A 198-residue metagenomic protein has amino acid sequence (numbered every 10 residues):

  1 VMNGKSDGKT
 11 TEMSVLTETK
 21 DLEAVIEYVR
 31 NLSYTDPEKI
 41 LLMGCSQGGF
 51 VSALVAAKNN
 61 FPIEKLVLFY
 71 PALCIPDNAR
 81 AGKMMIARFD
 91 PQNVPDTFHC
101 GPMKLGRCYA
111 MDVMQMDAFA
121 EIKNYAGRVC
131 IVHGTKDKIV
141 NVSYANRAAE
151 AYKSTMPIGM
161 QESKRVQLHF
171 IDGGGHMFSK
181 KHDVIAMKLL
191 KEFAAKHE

Functional and structural regions predicted by a protein language model:
G4-S33: Catalytic nucleophile-loop/oxyanion-hole region of alpha/beta-hydrolase and closely related hydrolase-like folds
Y34-C45: Alpha/beta-hydrolase fold nucleophile elbow
G44-G48, S52: Gly/Ala-rich beta-loop-alpha elbow adjacent to hydrolase catalytic centers
K58-C108: Hydrolase active-site cap/lid region
Y125, I131-H133, D137: Short beta-strand/loop motif that positions the catalytic acidic residue of the alpha/beta-hydrolase fold
K138-Y144: Conserved alpha/beta-hydrolase "acid-adjacent" motif
Y152-M177: Catalytic histidine neighborhood in serine/cysteine hydrolases with alpha/beta-hydrolase-type architecture
G174-M187: Catalytic histidine-centered segment of alpha/beta-hydrolase-like enzymes
